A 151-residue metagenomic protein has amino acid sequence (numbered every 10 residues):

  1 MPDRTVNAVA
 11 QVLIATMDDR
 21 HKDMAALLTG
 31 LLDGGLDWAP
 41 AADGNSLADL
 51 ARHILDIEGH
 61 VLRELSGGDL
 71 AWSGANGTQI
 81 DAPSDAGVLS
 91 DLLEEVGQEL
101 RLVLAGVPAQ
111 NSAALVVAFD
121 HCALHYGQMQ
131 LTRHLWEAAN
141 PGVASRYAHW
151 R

Functional and structural regions predicted by a protein language model:
M1-N7, W150-R151: Basic/polar N-terminal segments that are highly enriched at the extreme N-terminus, encompassing both cleavable
R4-V6, A75-L89, G106-N111: Acidic/His metal-coordination segments adjacent to aromatic residues that form catalytic metal sites in metalloenzymes
A10-L28, D33-G77, A109-R151: Short, contiguous alpha-helical
L50-H53, I80, S90, E94: A solvent-exposed, acidic/Ser-Thr-rich amphipathic alpha-helical stretch
D85-L100: Mid-chain, well-packed structural core segment of small domains
G97-A109: Long, charge-rich low-complexity segments
